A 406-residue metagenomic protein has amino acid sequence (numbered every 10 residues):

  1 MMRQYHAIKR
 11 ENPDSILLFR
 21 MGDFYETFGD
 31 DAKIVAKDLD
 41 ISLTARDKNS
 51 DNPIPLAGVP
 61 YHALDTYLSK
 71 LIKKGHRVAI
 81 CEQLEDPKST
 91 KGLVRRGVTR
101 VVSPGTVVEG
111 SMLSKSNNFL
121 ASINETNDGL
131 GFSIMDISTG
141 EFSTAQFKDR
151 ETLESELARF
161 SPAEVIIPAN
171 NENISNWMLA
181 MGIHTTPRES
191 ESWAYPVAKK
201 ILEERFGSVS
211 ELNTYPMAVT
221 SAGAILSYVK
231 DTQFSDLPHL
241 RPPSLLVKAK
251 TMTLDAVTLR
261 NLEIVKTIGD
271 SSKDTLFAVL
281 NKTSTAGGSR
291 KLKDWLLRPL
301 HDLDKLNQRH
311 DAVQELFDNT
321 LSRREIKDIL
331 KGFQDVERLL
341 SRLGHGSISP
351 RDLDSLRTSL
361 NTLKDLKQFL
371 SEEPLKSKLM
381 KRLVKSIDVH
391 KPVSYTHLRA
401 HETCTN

Functional and structural regions predicted by a protein language model:
M1-E315, K331, D335-G344, I348-R399: Charged catalytic and DNA/RNA-contacting regions of genome-maintenance and nucleic-acid-processing enzymes
T320-S322: Conserved interaction-surface patches within small, structured recognition/assembly domains
K327: Aromatic-lined, polymer-binding surfaces characteristic of secreted/periplasmic polysaccharide-degrading enzymes
A400-N406: A short, hydrophobic C-terminal helix/tail in secreted or cell-surface proteins
